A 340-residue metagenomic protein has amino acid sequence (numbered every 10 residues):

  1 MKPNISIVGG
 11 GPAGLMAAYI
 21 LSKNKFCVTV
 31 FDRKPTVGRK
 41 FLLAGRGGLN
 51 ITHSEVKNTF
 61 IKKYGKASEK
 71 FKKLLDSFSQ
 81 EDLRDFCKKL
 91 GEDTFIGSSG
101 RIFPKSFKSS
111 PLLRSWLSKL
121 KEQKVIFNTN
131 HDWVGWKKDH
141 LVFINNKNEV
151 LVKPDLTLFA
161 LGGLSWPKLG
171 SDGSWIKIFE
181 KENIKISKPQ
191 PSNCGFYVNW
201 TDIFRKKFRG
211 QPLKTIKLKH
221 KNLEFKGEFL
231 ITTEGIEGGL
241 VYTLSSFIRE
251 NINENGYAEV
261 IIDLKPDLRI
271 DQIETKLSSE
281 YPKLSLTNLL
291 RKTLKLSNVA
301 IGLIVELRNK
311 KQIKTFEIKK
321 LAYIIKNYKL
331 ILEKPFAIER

Functional and structural regions predicted by a protein language model:
P3-V30: N-terminal Rossmann-like FAD-binding beta1-loop-alpha1 element of flavoenzymes
S6-V8, F31, W133, L151-K168 (+2 more regions): Short hydrophobic core segments
S22-R46: Glycine-rich FAD pyrophosphate-binding loop
K23, T36, K57, D76 (+4 more regions): Residue-level recognition of phosphate/Mg2+-coordinating polar/acidic sites in nucleotide-handling active sites
L42-L112: A conserved beta-strand/loop capping segment in the N-terminal third of enzymes that catalyze redox or closely related
F71-S79, S99-S118, W166-S171, V198-T201 (+1 more regions): Short beta-strand to alpha-helix junction loop
T129-H140: A conserved short coil-to-beta-strand element within the FAD-binding core of flavoproteins
L156-D202: Glycine-rich loop(s) and the adjacent beta-strand/alpha-helix scaffold that form part
